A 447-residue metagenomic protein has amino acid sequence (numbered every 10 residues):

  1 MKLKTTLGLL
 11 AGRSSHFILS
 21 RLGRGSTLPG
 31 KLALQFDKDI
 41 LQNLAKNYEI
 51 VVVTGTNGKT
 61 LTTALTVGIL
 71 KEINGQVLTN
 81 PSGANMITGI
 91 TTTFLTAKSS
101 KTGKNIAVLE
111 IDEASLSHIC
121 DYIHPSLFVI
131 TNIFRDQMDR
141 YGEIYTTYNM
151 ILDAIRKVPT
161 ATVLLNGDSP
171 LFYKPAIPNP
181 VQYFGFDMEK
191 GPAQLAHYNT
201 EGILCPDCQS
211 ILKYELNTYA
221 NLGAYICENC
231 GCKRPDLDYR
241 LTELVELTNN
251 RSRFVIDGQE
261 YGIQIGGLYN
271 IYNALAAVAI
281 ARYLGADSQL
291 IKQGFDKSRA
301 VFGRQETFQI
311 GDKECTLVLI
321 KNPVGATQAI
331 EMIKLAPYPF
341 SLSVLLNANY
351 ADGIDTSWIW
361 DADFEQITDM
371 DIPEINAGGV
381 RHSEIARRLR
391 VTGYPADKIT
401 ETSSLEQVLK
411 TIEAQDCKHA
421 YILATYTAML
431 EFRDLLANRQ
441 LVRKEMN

Functional and structural regions predicted by a protein language model:
M1-S15, L19, R24-S26, G202 (+5 more regions): ATP-dependent carboxylate-amine ligase
K2-L204: Phosphate-binding loop of NTP-binding sites
T62-T63, H118-I119, D139-R140, Y173-A176 (+7 more regions): Short glycine-/acidic-enriched loop or helix-start segments at secondary-structure transitions that form or flank
T66, L70, I90-F94, A274-L284 (+1 more regions): Buried hydrophobic packing segments
Q76, S126-L127, A161-T162, P180 (+4 more regions): Residues at the starts of beta-strands that form the adenosine-phosphate
E110, T131, L164, N273 (+3 more regions): Residue-level signal for inorganic ion chemistry
G185-P323: Adenine nucleotide phosphate-binding catalytic loops in nucleotide-utilizing enzymes
